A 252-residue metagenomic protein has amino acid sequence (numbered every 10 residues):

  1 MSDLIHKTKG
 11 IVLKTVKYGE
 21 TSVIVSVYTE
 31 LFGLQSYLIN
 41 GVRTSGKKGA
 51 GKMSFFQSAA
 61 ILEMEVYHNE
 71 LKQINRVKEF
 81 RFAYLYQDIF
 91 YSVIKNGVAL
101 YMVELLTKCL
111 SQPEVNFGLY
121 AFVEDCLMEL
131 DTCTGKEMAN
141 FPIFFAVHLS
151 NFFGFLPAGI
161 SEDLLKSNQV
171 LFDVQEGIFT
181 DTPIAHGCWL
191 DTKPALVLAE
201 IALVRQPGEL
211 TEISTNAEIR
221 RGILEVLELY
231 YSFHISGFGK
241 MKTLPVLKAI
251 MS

Functional and structural regions predicted by a protein language model:
M1-S252: Non-catalytic alpha-helical scaffolds and adjoining flexible linkers that form interface surfaces for assembly
